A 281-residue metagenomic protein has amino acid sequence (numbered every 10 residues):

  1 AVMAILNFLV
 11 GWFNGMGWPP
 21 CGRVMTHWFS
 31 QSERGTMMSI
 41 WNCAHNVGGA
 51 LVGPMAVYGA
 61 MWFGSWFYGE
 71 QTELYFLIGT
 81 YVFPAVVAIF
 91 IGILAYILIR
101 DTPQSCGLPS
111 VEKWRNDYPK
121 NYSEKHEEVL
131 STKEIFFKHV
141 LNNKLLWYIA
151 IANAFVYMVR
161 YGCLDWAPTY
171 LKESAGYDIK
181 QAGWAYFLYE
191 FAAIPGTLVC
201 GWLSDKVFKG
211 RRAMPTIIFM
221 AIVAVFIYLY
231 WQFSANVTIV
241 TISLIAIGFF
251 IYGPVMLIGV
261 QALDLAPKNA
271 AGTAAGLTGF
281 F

Functional and structural regions predicted by a protein language model:
L6-A44: Cytoplasmic helix-loop-helix junction between adjacent transmembrane helices in 12-TM secondary transporters
M16-F29, Y252-P267: Intracellular juxtamembrane helix-capping segments at the cytosolic ends of symmetry-related transmembrane helices
G35-M61, G279-F281: Glycine-rich segments within core transmembrane alpha-helices of 12-TM secondary carriers
I78-I97: Symmetry-related core transmembrane helices of the 12-TM Major Facilitator Superfamily/SLC fold
S105-Y148, S174: Juxtamembrane intracellular "pre-TM" segments in multi-pass secondary transporters
N143-L198, V255: Extracytoplasmic gate region of multi-pass secondary transporters
L198-K209: Helix-to-loop junctions at the C-terminal end of transmembrane segments in multipass secondary transporters
G210-Q261: C-terminal transmembrane helical hairpin of 12-TM major facilitator-type secondary transporters
